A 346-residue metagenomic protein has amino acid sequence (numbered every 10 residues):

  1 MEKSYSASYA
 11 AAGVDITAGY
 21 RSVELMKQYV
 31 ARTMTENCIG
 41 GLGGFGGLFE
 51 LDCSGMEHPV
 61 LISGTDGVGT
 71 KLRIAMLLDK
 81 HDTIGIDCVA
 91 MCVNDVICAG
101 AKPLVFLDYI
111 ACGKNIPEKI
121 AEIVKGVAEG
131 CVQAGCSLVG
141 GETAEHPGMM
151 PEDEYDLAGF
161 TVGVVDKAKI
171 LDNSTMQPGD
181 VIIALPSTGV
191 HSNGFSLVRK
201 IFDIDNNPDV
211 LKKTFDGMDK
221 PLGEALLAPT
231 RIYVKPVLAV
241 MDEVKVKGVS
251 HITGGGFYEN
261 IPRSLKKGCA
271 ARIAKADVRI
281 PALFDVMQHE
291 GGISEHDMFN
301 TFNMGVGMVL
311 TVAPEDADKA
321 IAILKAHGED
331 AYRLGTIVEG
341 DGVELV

Functional and structural regions predicted by a protein language model:
E2-A12, Q28, K119-S137, M150-L157 (+3 more regions): Glycine-/charge-enriched secondary-structure boundary and capping motifs
Y20: Glycine-enriched loop-and-adjacent helix/strand subsegments that border the catalytic/binding cleft of enzyme cores
V23, A121-V124, F195: Hydrophobic face of alpha-helices
Q28-T188: Glycine-rich phosphate/pyrophosphate-binding loop regions near the starts of catalytic domains
C53-S54, G67-V68, V162-V164, T188-V190 (+4 more regions): Short, glycine-/Ser/Thr-/acidic-enriched flexible segments
E57, K71-L72, S192-G194, D242 (+1 more regions): Short helix/loop capping segments that flank catalytic or ligand/cofactor-binding pockets
D156, K169-M218, L222: Short, acidic (Asp/Glu-rich) active-site segment that either coordinates a divalent metal cofactor
